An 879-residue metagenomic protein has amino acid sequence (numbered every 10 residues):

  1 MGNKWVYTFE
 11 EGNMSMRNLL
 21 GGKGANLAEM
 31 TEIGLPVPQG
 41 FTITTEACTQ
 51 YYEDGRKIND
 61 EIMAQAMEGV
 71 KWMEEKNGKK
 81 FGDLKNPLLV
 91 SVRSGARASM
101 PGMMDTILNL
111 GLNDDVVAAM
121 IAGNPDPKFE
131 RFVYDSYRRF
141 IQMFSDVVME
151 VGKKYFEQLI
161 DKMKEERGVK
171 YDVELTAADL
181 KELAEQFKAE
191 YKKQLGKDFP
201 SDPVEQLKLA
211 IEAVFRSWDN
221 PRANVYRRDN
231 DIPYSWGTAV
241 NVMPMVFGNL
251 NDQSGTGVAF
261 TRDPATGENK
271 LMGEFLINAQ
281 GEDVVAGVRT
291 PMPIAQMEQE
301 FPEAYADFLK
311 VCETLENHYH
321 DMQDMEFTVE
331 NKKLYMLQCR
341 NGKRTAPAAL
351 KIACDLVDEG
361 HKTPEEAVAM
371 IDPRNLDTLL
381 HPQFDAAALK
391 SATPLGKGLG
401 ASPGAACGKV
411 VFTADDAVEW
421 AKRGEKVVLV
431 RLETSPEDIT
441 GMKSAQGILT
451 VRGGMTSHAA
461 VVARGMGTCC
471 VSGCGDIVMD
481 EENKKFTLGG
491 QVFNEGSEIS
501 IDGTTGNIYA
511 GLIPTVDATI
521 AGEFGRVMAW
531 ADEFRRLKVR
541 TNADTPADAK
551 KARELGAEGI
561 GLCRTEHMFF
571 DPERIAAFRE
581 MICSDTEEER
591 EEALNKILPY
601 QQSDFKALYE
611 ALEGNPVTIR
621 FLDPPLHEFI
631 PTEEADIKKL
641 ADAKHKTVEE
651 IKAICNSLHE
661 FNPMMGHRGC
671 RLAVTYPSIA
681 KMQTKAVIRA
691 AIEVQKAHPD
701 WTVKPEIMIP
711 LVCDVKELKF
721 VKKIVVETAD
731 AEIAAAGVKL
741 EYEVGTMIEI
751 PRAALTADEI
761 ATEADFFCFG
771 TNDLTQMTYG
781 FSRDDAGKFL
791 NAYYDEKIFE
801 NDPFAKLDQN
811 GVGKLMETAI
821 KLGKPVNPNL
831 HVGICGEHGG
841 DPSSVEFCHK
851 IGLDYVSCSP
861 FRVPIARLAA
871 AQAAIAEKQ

Functional and structural regions predicted by a protein language model:
M1-A392, E425-V428, S435-T440, Q446 (+10 more regions): Nucleotide/phosphate-binding sheet-loop regions of phosphoryl- and nucleotidyl-transfer enzymes
F41, V451-G453, S472-G475, C563 (+2 more regions): Short beta->alpha connector loops at strand-helix junctions that form conserved, small/polar/Pro-enriched
R93, I520, W530-Q879: Conserved alpha/beta-domain cores
N241, V411, V428-V430, L449 (+3 more regions): Structural motif
K333-Y335, L432-K443, G447, M455-V462 (+6 more regions): Glycine-rich phosphate/ribose-binding loops and adjacent secondary-structure elements that form binding surfaces
L337-C339, N494-N542, D548: C-terminal domain-closing interface element
H361-A445, N507-I508, L512, F524 (+2 more regions): Protease-associated
